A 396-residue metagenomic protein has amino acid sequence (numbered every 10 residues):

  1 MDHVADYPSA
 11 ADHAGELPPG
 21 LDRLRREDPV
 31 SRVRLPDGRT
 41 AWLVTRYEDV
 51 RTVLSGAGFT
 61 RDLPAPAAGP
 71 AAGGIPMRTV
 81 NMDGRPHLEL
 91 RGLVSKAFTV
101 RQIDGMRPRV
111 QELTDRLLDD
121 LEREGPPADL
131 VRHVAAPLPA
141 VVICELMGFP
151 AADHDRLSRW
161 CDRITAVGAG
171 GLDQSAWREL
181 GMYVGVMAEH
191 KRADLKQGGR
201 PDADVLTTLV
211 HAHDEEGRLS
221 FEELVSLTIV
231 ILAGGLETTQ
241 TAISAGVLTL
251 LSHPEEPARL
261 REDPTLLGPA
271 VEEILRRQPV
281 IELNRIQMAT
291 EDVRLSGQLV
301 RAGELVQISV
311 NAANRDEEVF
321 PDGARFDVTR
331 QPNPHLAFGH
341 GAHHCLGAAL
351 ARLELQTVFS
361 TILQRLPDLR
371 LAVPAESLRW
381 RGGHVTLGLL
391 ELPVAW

Functional and structural regions predicted by a protein language model:
M1-W396: Cytochrome P450
